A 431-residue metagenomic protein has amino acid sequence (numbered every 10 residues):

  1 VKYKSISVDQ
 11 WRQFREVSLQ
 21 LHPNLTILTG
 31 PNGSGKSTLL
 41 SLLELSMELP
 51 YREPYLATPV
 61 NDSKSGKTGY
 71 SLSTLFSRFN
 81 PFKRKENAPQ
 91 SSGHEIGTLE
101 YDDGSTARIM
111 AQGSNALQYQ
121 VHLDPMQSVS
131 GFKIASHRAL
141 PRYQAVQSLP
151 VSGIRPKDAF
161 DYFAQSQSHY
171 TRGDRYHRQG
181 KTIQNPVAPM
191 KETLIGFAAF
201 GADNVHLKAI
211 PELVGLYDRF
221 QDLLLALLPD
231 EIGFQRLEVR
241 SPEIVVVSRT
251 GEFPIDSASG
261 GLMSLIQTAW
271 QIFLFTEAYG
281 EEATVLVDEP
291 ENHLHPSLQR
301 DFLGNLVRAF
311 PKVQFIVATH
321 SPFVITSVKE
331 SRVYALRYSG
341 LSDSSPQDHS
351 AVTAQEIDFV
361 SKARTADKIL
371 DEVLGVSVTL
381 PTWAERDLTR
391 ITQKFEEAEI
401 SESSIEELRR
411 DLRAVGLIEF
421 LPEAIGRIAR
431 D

Functional and structural regions predicted by a protein language model:
V1-N185, K329, R390-T392, E419-D431: P-loop NTPase switch/coupling surface
V1-T58, L223-L224, F234-L380: Switch/communication elements of ASCE P-loop NTPase nucleotide-binding domains
G66-S73, E289-R300, Q393-A398: Short, mixed-charge aromatic SLiMs
Y101-D102, R155, F160-A258, F273-Y279 (+1 more regions): Extended helical coiled-coil dimerization/tether regions that scaffold and oligomerize large DNA-maintenance assemblies
P141-Y143, L149, R155, T171 (+5 more regions): Catalytic cores of transferase enzymes with a strong primary signal for eukaryotic protein kinases
P186-F200, I316, F323, E407-E423: An exposure/low-complexity boundary signal
E212-L216, S264, L298, W383 (+1 more regions): Soluble or luminal CAZymes and related metallo-dependent hydrolases
V376-D431: C-terminal alpha-helical "lid" subdomain
